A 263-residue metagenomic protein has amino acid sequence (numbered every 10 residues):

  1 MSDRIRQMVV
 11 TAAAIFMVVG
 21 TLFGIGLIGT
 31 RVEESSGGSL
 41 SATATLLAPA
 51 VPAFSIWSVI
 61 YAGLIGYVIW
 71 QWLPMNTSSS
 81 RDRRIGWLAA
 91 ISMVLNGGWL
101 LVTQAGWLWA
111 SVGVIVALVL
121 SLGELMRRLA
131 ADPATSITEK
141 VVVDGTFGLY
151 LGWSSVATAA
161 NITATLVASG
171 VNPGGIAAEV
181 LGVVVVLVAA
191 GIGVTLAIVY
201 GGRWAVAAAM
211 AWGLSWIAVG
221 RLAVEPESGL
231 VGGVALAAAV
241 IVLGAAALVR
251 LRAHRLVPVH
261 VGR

Functional and structural regions predicted by a protein language model:
A13-G20, L88-W99, V116-L125, V143-N161 (+1 more regions): Alpha-helical transmembrane segments of multi-pass integral membrane proteins
I15-V32: Alpha-helical transmembrane segments of multi-pass membrane proteins
L40-I56, V141-Y150, V171-G182: Short aromatic-rich membrane-water interface segments that cap or initiate transmembrane helices in multi-pass membrane
A48-A53, G175-G191, V219-L243: Membrane-interface transmembrane-helix boundary segments in multi-pass integral membrane proteins
I65-S78, D82, A90-V112, V116-E139: Internal transmembrane alpha-helix with an interfacial aromatic "cap," most often the third helix
L73-P74, R127-P133, A246-G262: Membrane-interface capping segments at transmembrane-helix boundaries
G98-V112, S169-I176, T195-Y200, L222-E227: Membrane-interface helix caps and helix-loop-helix hairpins in membrane proteins
A205-S215: Central hydrophobic cores of alpha-helical transmembrane segments in multi-pass integral membrane proteins
